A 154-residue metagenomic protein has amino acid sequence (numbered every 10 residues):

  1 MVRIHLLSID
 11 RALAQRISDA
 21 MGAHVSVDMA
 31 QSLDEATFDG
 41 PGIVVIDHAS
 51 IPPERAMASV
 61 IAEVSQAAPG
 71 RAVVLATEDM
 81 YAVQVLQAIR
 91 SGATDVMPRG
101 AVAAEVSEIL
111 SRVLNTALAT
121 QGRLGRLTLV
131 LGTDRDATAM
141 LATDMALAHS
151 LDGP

Functional and structural regions predicted by a protein language model:
M1-M21, V44-V45: Conserved acidic segment of CheY-like receiver
D39-V64: Conserved phosphotransfer microenvironments
V44, G70-M80: A short, hydrophobic beta-strand element within the central beta-sheet of small alpha/beta folds
S65, L86-R90: Alpha4-beta5-alpha5 "output face"
A101-L110: C-terminal output helix
S111-L124: The C-terminal output helix
L124-P154: Walker A/P-loop phosphate-binding motif and the immediately C-terminal alpha-helix
